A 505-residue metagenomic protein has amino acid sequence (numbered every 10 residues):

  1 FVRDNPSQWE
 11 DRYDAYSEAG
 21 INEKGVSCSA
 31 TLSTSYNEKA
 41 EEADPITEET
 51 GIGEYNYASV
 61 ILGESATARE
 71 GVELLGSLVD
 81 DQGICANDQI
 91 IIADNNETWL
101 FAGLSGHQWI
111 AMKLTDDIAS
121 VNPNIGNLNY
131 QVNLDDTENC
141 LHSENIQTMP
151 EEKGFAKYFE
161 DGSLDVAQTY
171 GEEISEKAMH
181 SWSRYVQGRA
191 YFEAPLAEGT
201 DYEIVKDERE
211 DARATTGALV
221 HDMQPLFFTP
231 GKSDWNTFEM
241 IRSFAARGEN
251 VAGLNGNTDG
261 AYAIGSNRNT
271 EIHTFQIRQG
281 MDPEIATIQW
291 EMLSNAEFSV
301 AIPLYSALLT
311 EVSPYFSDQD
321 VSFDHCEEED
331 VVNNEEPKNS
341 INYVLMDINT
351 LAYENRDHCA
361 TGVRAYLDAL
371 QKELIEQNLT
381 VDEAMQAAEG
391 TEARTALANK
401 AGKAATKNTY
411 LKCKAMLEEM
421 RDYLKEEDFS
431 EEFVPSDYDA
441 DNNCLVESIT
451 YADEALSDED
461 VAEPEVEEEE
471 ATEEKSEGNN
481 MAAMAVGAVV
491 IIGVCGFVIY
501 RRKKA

Functional and structural regions predicted by a protein language model:
F1-G53, L74-A214: A contiguous strand-loop segment
P195-T258, Y262-N267, T380: Accessory, solvent-exposed terminal regions and/or long lumenal/extracellular loops of proteins
A246-Q386: Substrate-recognition/cap regions that form aromatic- and gly/pro-loop-enriched pockets for small-molecule ligands
D357-D460: Histidine-centered catalytic/metal-binding microenvironments
D453-G478: C-terminal low-complexity, Ser/Thr- and acidic/Pro-rich disordered "stalk" regions positioned immediately N-terminal
A482-I491: Hydrophobic H-region at the start of alpha-helical membrane spans
G493-A505: C-terminal membrane-anchoring or membrane-association module
